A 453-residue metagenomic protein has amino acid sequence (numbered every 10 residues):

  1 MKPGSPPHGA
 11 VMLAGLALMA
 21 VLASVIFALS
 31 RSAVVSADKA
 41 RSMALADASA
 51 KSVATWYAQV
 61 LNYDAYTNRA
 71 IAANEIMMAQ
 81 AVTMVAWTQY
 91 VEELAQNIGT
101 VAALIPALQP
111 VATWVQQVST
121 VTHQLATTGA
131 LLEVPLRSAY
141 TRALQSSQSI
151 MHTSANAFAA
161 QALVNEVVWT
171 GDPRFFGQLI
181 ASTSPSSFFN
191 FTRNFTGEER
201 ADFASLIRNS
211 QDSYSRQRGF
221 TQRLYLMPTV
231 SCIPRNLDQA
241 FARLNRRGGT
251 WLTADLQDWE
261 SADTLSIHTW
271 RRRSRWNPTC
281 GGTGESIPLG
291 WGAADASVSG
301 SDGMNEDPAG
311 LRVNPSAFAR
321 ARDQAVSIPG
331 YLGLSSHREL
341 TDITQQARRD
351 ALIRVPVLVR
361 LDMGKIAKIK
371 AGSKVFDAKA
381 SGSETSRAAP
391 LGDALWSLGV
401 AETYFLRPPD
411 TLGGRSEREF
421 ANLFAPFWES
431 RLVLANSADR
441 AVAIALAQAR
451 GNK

Functional and structural regions predicted by a protein language model:
M1-A86: Alpha-helical assembly-interface signal, strongest on the long, hydrophobic N-terminal helix that forms
A72-K453: Long, compositionally biased low-complexity segments
